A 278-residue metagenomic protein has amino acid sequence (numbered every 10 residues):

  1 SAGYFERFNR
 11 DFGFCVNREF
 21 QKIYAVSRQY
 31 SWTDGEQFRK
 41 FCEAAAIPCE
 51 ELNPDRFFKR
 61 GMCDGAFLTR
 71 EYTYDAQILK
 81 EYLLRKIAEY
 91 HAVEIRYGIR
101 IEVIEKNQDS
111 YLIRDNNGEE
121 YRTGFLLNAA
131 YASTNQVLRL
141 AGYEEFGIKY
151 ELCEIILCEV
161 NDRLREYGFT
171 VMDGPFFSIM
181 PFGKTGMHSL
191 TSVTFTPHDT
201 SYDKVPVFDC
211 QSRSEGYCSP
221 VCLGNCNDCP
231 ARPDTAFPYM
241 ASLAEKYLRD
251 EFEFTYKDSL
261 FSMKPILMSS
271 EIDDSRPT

Functional and structural regions predicted by a protein language model:
S1-F57, M62: Dinucleotide-binding Rossmann-like beta1-alpha1 core, especially the glycine-rich loop that anchors the ADP
S1-F8, L79, L83, S133 (+2 more regions): Alpha-helical packing segments of well-folded alpha/beta enzyme cores
R18-E19, I95-R96, I148-L152, D250-S262: A short coil-to-beta-strand element that immediately follows conserved catalytic motifs
A25-E36, A66-K86, R96, C229-F237: Short beta-strand to alpha-helix junction loop
F67-F125, A129-L140: Helical element adjacent to the flavin cofactor pocket in flavoenzyme catalytic cores
Y82, T235-T278: C-terminal catalytic lobe of FAD-dependent flavoproteins
E119-M172, F176, F182-H188, T196-D199 (+1 more regions): Central helical "cap/lid" subdomain
I179-K246: Conserved FAD/dinucleotide-binding core of flavoprotein oxidoreductases
